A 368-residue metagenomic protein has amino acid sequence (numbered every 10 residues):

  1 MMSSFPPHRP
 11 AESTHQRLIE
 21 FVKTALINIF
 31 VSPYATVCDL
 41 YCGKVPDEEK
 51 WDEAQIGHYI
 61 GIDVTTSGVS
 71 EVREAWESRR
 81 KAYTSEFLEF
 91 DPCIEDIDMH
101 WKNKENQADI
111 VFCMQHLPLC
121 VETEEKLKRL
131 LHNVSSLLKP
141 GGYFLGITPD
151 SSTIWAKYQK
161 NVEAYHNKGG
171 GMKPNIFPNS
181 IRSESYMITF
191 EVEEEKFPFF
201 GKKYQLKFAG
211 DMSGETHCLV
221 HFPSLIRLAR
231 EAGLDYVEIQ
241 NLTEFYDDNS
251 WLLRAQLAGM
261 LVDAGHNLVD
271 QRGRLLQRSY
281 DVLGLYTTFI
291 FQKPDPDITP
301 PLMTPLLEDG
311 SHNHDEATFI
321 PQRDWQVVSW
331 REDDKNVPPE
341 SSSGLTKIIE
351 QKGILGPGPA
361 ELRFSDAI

Functional and structural regions predicted by a protein language model:
M1-S32: Class I SAM-dependent methyltransferase Rossmann-like catalytic core, especially the SAM/SAH-binding loop
Y34-G43, I60: Conserved class I S-adenosyl-L-methionine
V45-I97: Class I SAM-dependent methyltransferase SAM/SAH-binding core
D98-V111: A short acidic, Gly/Pro-enriched loop at the edge of an enzyme's catalytic core that lines a small-molecule cofactor
A108-K126: A short SAM/SAH-binding and catalytic strip from SAM-dependent methyltransferases
K126-P140: A short glycine-rich, Lys/Arg-flanked "PGG" loop and its adjoining helix->strand segment in the class I
P140-P149: Conserved beta-strand signature within the Rossmann-like core of class I S-adenosyl-L-methionine
M187, E191-I368: C-terminal lobe and adjacent flexible extensions of AdoMet/dcAdoMet transferase-like proteins
